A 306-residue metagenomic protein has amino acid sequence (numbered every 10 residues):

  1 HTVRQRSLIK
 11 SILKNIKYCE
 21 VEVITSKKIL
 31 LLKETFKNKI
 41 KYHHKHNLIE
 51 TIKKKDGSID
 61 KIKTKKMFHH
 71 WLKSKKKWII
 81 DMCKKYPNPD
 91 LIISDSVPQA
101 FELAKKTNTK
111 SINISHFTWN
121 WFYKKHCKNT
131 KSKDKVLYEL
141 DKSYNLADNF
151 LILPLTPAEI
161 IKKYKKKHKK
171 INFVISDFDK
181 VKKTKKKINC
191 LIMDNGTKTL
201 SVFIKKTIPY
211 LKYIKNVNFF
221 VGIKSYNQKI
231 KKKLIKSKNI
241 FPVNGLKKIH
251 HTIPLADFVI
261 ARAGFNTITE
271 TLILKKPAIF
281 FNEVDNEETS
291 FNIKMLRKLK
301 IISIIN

Functional and structural regions predicted by a protein language model:
T2-L13: Short amphipathic alpha-helix
I9-K10, S176-L255: Donor-nucleotide binding loops and adjacent catalytic segments primarily of GT-B fold Leloir glycosyltransferases
K14-L72: Conserved nucleotide-sugar phosphate-binding/catalytic loop shared by glycosyltransferases and other
I29-L31, I92-T107: An aromatic- and histidine-rich active-site surface loop
G57-L91, P98-Q99: Conserved nucleotide-sugar donor-binding subdomain of glycosyltransferases
L91-S96, N113-I114, K248-F291: A donor-sugar binding/catalytic signature common to diverse glycosyltransferases and related nucleotide-sugar
K105-F122: Active-site proximal beta-strand in glycosyltransferases
F122-K198, K224-Y226: A nucleotide-sugar donor-handling region in carbohydrate enzymes
